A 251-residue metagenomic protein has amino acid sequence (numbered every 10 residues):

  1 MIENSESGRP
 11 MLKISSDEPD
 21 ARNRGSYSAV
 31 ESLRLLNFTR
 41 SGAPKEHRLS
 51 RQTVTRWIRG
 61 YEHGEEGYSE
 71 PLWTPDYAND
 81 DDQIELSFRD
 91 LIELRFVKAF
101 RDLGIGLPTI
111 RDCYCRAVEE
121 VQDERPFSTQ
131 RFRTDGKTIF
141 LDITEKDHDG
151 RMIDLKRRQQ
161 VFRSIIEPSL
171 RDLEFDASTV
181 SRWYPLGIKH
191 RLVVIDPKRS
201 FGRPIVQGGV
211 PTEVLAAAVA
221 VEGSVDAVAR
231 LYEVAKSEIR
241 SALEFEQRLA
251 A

Functional and structural regions predicted by a protein language model:
P10-E31, V206-E222: Short, amphipathic alpha-helical "recognition" segments used to contact nucleic acids or chromatin
E18-V54: Polyanion-binding surface elements
V30-R34, Q52, C115, E213 (+1 more regions): Residues within the helices of the helix-turn-helix
K45-D76: Major-groove DNA-recognition helix of helix-turn-helix-type DNA-binding domains
D82-Y114: A short, Lys/Arg-enriched interface patch at domain edges and termini
I105-D172: Charged mid-protein connector segments
R182-V225: C-terminal accessory/binding modules appended to enzymatic or scaffolding proteins
G208-A251: Long, charge-rich, low-complexity alpha-helical segments
